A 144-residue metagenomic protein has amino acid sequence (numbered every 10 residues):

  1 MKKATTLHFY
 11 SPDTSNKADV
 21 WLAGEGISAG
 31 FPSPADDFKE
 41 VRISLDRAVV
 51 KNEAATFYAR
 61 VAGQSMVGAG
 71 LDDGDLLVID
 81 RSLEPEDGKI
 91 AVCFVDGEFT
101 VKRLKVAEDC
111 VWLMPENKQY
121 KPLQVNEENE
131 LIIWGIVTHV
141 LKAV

Functional and structural regions predicted by a protein language model:
M1-V67, F99, V106, C110 (+2 more regions): Short, positionally conserved secondary-structure boundary motifs
L71-D72, P85: Short, well-ordered loop/turn sites that connect or cap secondary structure elements
G74-D75, K89: Structural motif
I79-E86: Short acidic low-complexity segments
D87-V101, K105-V111: Short, compositionally biased
E116-E127: Low-complexity, intrinsically disordered Gly/Pro/Thr-rich segments
V125-V144: C-terminal interaction segment
